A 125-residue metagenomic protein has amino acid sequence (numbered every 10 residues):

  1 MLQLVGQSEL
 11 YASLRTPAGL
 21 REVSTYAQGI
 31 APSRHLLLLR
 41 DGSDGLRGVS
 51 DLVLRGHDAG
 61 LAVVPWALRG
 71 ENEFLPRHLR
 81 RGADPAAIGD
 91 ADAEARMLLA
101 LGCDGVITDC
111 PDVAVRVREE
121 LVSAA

Functional and structural regions predicted by a protein language model:
M1-A125: Catalytic cores of phosphodiester-bond hydrolases, prominently lipid phosphodiesterases
